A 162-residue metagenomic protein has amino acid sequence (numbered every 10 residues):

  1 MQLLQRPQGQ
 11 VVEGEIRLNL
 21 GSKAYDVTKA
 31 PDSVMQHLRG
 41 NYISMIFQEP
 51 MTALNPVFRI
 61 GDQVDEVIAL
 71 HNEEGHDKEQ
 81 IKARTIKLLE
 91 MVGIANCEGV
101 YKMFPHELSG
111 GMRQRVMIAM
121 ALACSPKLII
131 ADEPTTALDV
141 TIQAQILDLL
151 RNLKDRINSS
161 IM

Functional and structural regions predicted by a protein language model:
E15-S22, D26, E79-G99, R151-N152: Conserved ABC ATPase "signature" region
R17, F47, M51, V57-L70 (+2 more regions): Short helical segment in ABC ATPase nucleotide-binding domains corresponding to the A-loop/adjacent helical element
S22-S44, L70: ABC ATPase NBD coupling module
M103-L108, M112: Conserved ABC ATPase signature
A123-K127: A short, proline-enriched helix->beta-strand linker immediately N-terminal to the Walker B motif in ABC-type P-loop
I129-D132: Catalytic Walker B motif of ABC-type/P-loop ATPase nucleotide-binding domains
A144-N158: Helical segment within the ABC ATPase nucleotide-binding domain
